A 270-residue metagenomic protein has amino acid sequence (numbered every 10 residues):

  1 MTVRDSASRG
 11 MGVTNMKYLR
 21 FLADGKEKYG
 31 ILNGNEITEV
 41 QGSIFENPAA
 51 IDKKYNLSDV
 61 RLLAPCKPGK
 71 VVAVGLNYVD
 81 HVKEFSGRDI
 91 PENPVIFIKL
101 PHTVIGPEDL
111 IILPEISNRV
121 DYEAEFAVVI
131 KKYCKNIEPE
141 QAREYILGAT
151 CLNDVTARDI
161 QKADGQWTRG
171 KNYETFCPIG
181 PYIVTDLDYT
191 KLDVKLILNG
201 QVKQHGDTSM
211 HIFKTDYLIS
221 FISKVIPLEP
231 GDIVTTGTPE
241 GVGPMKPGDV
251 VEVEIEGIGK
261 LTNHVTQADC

Functional and structural regions predicted by a protein language model:
V3-N15: Short, Lys/Arg-enriched N-terminal segments with co-localized hydrophobic residues within the first ~10-30 amino acids
G12-P94, L187, K195, Q201 (+1 more regions): N-terminal non-catalytic cap/leader segment that marks the start of a structured domain
R61-L63, F85-S86, I111-V120, C134-Q141 (+2 more regions): A generic local secondary-structure boundary/capping motif
R61-P65, H81, R88, R158-C270: Catalytic-pocket segment enriched in acidic/His residues
K67, A73, G106, D121-E123 (+2 more regions): Residue-level recognition of short, solvent-exposed, well-ordered loop/turn junctions that link secondary-structure
D89-P107, Y122, E252-E256: Structural signature of FAD isoalloxazine-binding scaffolds in flavoprotein oxidoreductases
E123, A127-I130, N136-L152: RNA pseudouridine synthases
